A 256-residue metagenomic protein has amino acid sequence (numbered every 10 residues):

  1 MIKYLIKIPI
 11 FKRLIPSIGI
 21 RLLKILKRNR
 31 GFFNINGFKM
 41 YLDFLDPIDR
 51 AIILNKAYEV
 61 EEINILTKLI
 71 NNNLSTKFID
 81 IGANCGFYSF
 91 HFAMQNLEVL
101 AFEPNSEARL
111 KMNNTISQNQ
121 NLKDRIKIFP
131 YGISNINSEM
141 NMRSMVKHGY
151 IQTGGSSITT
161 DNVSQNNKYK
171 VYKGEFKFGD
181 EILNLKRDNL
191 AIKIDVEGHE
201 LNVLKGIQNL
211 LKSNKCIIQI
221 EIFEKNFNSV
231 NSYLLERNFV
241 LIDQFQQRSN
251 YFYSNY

Functional and structural regions predicted by a protein language model:
M1-Y256: Phosphate/nucleotide-binding beta-alpha loop and adjacent structural elements of enzyme active sites
